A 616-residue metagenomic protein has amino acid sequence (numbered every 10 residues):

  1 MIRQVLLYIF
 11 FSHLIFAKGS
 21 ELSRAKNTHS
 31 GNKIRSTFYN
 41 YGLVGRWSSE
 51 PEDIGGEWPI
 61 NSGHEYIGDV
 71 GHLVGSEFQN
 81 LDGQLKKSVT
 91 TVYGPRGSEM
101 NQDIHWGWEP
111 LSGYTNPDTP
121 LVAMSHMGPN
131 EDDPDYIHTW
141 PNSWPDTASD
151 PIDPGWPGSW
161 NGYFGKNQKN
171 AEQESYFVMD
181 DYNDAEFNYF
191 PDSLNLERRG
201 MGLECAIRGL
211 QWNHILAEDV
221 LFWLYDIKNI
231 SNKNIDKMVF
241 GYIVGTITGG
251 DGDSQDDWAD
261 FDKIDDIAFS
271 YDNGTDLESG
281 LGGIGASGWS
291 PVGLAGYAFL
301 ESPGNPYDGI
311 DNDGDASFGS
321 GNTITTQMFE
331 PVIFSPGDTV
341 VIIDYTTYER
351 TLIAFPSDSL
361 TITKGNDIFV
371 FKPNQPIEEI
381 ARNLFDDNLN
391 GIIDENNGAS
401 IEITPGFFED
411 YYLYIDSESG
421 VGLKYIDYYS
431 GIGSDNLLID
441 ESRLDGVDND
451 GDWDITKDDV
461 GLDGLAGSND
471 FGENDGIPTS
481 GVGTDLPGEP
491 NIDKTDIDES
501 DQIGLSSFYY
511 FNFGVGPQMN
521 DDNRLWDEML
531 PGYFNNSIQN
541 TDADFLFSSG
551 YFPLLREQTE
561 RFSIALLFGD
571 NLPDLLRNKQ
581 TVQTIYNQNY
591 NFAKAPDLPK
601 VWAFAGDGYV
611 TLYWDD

Functional and structural regions predicted by a protein language model:
M1-E21: Bacterial Sec-dependent N-terminal signal peptides
A17-D616: Extracellular/surface-associated beta-sandwich interaction domains
